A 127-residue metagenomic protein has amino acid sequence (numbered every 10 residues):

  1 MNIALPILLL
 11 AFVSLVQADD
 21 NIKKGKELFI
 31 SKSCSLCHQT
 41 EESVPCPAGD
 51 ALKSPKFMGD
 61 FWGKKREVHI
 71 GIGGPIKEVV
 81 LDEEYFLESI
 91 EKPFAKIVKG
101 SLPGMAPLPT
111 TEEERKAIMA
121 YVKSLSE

Functional and structural regions predicted by a protein language model:
A4-S14: Bacterial N-terminal signal peptides
V13-I30, P45, V79-V80: Electrostatic cytochrome c docking/interface patches
N21-G25, S33, D82, F86 (+2 more regions): Stable alpha-helical elements in mature extracytoplasmic
G25, S31-E41, P47, I118-V122: The canonical Cys-X-X-Cys-His
K26, E41-S89, G104-T110: Gly/Gly-Pro-rich "capping" loops immediately C-terminal to redox-active cysteine motifs in periplasmic/lumenal
F29, F61-W62, I90, F94 (+1 more regions): Hydrophobic aliphatic residues
E84, K96, P103-E127: C-terminal capping alpha-helices of c-type cytochrome domains
